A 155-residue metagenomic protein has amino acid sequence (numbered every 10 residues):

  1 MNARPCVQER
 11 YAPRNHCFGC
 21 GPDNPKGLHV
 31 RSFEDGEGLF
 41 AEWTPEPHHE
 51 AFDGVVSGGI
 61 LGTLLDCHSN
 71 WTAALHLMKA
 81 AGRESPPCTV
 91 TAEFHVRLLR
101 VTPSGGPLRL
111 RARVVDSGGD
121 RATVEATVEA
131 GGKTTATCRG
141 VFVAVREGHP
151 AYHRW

Functional and structural regions predicted by a protein language model:
M1-F52: Non-catalytic linker/capping segments at the edges of enzyme domains
M1-Q8, T102-R109, R113-W155: HotDog/MaoC-like acyl-thioester-processing domains
P13-R14, L28, E37-L39, G58 (+3 more regions): A generic structural signal for short beta-strands and their flanking turns/coil linkers
K26-H29, E42, T91-H95, R109-R111 (+2 more regions): Conserved beta-strand residues within beta-sheet cores
F40-C67, W71-T72: A conserved, well-ordered hydrophobic junction motif at loop->secondary-structure transitions
W43-P45, L98, A144: Hydrophobic residues in beta-strands and at strand termini
S69-R109: Hydrophobic beta-strand-centered segment that forms part of the acyl-chain substrate-binding groove
